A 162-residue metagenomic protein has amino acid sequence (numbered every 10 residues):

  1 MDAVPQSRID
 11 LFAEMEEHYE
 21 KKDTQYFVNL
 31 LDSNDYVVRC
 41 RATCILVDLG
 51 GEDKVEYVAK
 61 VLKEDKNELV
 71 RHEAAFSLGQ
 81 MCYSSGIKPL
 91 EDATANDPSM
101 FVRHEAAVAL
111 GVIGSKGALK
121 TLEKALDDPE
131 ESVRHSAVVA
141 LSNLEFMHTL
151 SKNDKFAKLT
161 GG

Functional and structural regions predicted by a protein language model:
M1-N29: N-terminal "cap/leader" segments of large eukaryotic alpha-helical scaffolds
V4, N34-D35, K66-N67, P98-S99 (+1 more regions): Short inter-helical turns and helix N-cap capping residues of alpha-solenoid HEAT/ARM repeat scaffolds
E14-E17, I45, S77, A109 (+1 more regions): Core register positions within helices of long alpha-helical scaffolds
H18-D32, G51-E64, Y83-A95, S115-D127 (+1 more regions): Amphipathic alpha-helical scaffolding segments comprising HEAT/armadillo-like alpha-solenoid repeats
L46, V61, A74, L78 (+3 more regions): TPR/Sel1-like alpha-solenoid repeat signature
D48, Q80, V112, N143-F146: Register position in tetratricopeptide repeats
